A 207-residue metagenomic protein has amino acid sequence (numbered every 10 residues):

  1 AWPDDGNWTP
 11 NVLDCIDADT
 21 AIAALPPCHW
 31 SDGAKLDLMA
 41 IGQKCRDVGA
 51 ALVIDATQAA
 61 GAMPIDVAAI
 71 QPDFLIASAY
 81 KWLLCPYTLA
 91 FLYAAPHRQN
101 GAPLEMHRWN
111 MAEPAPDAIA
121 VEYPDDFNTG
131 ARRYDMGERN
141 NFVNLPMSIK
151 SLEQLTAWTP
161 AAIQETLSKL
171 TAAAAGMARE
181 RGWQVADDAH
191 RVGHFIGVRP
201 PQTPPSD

Functional and structural regions predicted by a protein language model:
A1-D207: Pyridoxal 5′-phosphate
